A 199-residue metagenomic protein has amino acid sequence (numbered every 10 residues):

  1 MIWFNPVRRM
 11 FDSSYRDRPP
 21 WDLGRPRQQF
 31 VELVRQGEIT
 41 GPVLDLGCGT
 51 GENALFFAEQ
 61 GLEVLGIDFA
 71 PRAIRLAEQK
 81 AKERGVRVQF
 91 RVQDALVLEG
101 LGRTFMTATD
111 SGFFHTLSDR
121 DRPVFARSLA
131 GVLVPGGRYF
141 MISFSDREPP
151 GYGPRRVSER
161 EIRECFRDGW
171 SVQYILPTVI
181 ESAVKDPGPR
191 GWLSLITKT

Functional and structural regions predicted by a protein language model:
M1-L44, T50-R103, L117-V132, G137-T199: Class I (Rossmann-like) S-adenosyl-L-methionine-dependent methyltransferase catalytic domain, capturing the SAM-binding
M106: Conserved acidic residues
T109: A conserved beta-strand element that flanks and buttresses the S-adenosyl-L-methionine
G112-T116: Short catalytic micro-motifs in class I SAM-dependent methyltransferases
